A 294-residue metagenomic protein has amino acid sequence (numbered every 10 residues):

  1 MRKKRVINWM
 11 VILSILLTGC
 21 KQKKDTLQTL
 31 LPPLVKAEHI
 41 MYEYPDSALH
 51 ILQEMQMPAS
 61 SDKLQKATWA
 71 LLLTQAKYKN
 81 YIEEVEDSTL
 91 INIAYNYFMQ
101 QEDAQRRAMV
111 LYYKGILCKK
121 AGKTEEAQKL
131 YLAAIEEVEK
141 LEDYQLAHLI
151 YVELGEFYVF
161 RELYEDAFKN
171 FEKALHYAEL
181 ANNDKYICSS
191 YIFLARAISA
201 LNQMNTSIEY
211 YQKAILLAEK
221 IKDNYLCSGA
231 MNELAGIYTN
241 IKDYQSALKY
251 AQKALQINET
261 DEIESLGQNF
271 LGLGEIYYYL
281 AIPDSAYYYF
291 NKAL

Functional and structural regions predicted by a protein language model:
R2, N8, I15, G19-L294: A "functional boundary" signal
